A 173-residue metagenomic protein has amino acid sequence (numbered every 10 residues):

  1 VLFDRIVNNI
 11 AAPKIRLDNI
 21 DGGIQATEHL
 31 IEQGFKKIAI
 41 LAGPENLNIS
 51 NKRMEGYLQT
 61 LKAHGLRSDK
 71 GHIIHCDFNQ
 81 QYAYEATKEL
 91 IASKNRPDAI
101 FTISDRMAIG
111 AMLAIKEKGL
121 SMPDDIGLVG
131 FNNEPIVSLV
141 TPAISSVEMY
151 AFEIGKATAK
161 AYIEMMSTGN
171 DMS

Functional and structural regions predicted by a protein language model:
V1-L2, I6-S173: Bacterial carbohydrate/catabolite-sensing allosteric modules
